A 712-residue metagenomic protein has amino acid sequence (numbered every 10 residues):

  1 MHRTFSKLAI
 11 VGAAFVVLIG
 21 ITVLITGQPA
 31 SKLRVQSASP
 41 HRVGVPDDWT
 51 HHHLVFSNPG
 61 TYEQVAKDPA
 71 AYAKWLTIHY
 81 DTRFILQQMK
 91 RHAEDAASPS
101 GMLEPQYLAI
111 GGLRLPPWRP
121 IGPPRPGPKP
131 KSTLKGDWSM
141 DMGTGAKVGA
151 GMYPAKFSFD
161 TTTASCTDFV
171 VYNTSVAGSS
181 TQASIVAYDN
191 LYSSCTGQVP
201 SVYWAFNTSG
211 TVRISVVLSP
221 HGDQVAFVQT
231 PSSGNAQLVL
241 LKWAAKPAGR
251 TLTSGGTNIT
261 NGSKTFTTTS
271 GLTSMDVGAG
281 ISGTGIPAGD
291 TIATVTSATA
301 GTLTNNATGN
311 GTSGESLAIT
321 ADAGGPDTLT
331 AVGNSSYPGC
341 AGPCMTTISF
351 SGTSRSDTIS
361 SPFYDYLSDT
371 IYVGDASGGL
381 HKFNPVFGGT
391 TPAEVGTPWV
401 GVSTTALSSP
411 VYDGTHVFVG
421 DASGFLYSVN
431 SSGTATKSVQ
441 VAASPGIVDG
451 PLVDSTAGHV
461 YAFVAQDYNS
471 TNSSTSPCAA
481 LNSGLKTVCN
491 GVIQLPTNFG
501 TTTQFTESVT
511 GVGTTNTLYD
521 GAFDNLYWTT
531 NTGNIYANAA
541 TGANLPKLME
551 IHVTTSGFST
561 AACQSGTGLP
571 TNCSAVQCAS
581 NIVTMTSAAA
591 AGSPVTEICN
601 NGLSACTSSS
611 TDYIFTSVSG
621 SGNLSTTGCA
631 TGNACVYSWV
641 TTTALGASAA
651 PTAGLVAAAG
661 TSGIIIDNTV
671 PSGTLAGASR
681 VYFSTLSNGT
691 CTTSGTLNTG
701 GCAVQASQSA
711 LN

Functional and structural regions predicted by a protein language model:
M1, G27-Q28, I281, A288-T294 (+4 more regions): Generic low-polarity alpha-helical segments
H2-G12: Bacterial N-terminal signal peptides that target proteins for export
A9, R34, A307-T308, T312 (+3 more regions): Residue-level detector of intrinsically disordered/flexible regions characterized by low predicted structural confidence
V11-T22: Bacterial N-terminal signal peptides
I21-P124: Intrinsically disordered, low-structural-confidence terminal and linker regions
H52, W75, M102-R250, A321-G566 (+2 more regions): Mobile, glycine-rich extracellular loop/lid and propeptide segments that shape or gate substrate/ligand access
R250-D322: Small/polar beta-strand repeat architecture
